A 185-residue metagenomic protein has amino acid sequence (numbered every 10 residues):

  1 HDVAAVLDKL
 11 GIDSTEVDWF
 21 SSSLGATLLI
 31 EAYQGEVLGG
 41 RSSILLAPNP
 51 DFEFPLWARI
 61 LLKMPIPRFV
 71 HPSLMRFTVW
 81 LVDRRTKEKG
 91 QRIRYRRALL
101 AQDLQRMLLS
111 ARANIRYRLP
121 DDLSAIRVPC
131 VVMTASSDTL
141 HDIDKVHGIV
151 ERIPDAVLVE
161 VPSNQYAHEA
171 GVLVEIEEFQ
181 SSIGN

Functional and structural regions predicted by a protein language model:
H1-E16: Conserved acidic catalytic loop of the alpha/beta-hydrolase fold
F20-L29: Gly/Ala-rich beta-loop-alpha elbow adjacent to hydrolase catalytic centers
I30, Q34-V70: Flexible "cap/lid" loop of the alpha/beta hydrolase fold
F54-L56, H71-S124: Conserved alpha/beta-hydrolase catalytic His-Asp/Glu region
I126, V132-T134: Short beta-strand/loop motif that positions the catalytic acidic residue of the alpha/beta-hydrolase fold
S136-D138, S163-N164: Acidic beta-to-alpha connecting loop that harbors the catalytic carboxylate
T139-K145: Conserved alpha/beta-hydrolase "acid-adjacent" motif
D155-N185: Catalytic active-site module of serine/aspartate enzymes centered on a nucleophile-bearing elbow/loop
